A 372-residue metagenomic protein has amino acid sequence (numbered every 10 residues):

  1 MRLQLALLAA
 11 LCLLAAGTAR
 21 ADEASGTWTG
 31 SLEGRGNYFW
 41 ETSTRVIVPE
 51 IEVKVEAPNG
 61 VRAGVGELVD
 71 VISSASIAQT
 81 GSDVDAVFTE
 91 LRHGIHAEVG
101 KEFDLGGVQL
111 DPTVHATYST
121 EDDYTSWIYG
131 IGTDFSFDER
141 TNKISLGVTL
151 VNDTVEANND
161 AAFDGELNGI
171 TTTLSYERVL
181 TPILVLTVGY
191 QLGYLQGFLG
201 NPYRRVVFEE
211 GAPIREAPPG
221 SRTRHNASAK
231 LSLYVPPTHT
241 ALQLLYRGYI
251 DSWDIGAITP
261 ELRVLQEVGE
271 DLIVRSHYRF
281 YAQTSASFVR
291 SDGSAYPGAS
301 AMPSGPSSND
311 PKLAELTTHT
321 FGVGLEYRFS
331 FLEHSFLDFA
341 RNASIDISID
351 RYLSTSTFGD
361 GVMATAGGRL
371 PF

Functional and structural regions predicted by a protein language model:
M1-T27: Cleavable N-terminal export/targeting peptides
R20-T29, G60, D104-L110, D138-N142 (+5 more regions): Short loop/turn motifs that connect adjacent beta-strands in outer-membrane beta-barrel proteins
A21-G64, V362: Short glycine/proline- and aromatic-enriched beta-strand/turn motifs that initiate or cap beta-hairpins
G30-G34, A63-V65, L110-V114, N142-L146 (+7 more regions): Transmembrane beta-strands of outer-membrane beta-barrel proteins
G36-W40, V69-S73, A116-D122, F135-F137 (+9 more regions): Transmembrane beta-strands of outer-membrane beta-barrel pores
N37, V46-V48, E90-H96, S126-G130 (+5 more regions): Transmembrane beta-barrel architecture of outer-membrane proteins
I51-V55, A97-K101, I131-F135, L174-R178 (+5 more regions): Residues on the lipid-exposed face of transmembrane beta-strands in outer-membrane beta-barrel proteins
A78-V87, G193-L195, L199-S232, Y249-E261 (+2 more regions): Outer membrane beta-barrel transmembrane domains
